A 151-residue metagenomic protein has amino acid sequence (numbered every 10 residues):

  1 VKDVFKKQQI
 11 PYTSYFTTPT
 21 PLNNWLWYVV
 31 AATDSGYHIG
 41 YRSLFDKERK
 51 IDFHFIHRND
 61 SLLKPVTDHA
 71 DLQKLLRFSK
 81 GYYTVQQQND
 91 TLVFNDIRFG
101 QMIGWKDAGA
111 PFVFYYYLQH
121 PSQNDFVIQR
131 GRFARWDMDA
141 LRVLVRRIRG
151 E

Functional and structural regions predicted by a protein language model:
V1-T13: Alpha-helical transmembrane signal-anchor/signal-peptide segments
T13-S14, P21-E151: Extracytosolic and intramembrane catalytic regions of membrane-associated proteins in envelope/secretory systems
